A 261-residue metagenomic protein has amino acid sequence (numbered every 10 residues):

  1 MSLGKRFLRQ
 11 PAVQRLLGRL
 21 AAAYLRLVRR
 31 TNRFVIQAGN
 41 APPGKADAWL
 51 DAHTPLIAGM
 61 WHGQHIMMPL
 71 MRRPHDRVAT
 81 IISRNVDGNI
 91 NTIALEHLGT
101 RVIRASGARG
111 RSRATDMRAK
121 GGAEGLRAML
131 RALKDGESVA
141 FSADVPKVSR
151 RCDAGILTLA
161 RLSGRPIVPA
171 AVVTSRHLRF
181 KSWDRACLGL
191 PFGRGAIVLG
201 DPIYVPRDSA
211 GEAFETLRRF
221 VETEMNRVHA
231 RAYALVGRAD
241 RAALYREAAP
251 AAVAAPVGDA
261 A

Functional and structural regions predicted by a protein language model:
M1-R72, D76, G99-T100, T223 (+1 more regions): Membrane-anchoring hydrophobic helices of lipid-metabolizing enzymes
N32-V35, I57, T115-G121, P146: Short, flexible loop segments at the rims of nucleotide/cofactor-binding pockets, characterized by
P55-T115: Catalytic core of membrane glycerolipid acyltransferases/transacylases, capturing the structured, soluble-facing
R104-L133: Extended, non-globular alpha-helical segments
G122-S163: Catalytic-site beta-strand/loop segments enriched in glycine and acidic/polar residues
S149-G211: A cross-family acyltransferase "interaction/gating" segment
P202, S209-Y233, G237: C-terminal functional extensions of proteins
